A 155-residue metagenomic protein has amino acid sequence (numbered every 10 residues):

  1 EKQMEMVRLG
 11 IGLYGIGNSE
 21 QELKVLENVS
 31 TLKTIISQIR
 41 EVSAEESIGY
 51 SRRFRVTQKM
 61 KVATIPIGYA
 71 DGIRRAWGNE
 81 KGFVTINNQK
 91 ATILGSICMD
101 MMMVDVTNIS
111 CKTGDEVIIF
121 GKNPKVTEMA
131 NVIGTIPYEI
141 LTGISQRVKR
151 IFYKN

Functional and structural regions predicted by a protein language model:
E1-N155: Active-site anion/phosphate-binding pocket segments in diverse small-molecule metabolic enzymes
